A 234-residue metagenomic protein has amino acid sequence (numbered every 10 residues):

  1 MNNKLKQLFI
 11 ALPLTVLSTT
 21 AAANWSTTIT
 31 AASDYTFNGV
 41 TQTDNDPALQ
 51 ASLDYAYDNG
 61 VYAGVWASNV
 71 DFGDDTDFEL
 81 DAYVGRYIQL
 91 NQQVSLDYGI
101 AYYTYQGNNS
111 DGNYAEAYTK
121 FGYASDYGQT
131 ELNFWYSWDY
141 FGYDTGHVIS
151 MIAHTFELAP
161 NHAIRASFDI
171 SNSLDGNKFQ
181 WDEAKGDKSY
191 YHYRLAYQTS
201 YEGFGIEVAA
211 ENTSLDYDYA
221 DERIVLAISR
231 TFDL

Functional and structural regions predicted by a protein language model:
M1-S26, D233-L234: Cleavable N-terminal export/targeting peptides
A23-D71: Short glycine/proline- and aromatic-enriched beta-strand/turn motifs that initiate or cap beta-hairpins
W25-T27, N59-V65, Q92-Y98, D126-L132 (+3 more regions): Repeated loop/turn-to-beta-strand initiation elements of outer-membrane beta-barrel proteins
A31-F37, Y57, A67-D71, Y102-Q106 (+6 more regions): Transmembrane beta-strands of outer-membrane beta-barrel pores
N45-L49, T76-L80, D111-A117, D144-S150 (+3 more regions): Residues that define the transmembrane beta-barrel architecture of outer-membrane proteins
S52-D54, Y83-G85, G99, Y118-G122 (+3 more regions): Outer-membrane beta-barrel architecture
G112-D182: Detector for outer-membrane/organellar transmembrane beta-barrel domains, recognizing the amphipathic beta-strand
L195-G205, Y219-L234: Outer-membrane beta-barrel "beta-signal"
